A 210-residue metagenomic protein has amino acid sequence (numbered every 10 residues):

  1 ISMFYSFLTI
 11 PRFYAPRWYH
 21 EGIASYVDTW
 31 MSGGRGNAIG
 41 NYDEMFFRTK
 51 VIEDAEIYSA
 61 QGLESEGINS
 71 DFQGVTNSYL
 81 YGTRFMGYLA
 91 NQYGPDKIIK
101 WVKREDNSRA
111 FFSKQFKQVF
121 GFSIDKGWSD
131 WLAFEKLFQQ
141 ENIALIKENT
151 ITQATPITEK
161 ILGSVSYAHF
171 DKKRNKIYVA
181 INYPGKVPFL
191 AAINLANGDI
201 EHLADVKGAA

Functional and structural regions predicted by a protein language model:
S2-I99, K103-T150: Acidic/His/Gly-enriched intrinsically disordered linker/tail segments that often contain short helix/coil "MoRF-like"
W18-Y19, K160-G163, K172, G185: A generic fold-level signal
I23, K173, A196-N197: Residue-level recognition of short loop/turn positions
S108, P184-G185: Short glycine/serine/proline-enriched coil/turn segments at secondary-structure junctions
E141-S164, I193-A210: Multi-bladed beta-propeller domains
H169-K172, Y178-P184, A204: Beta-strand C-termini and the immediately following turn/loop, strongest in propeller blades
G185-A192: Structural motif
